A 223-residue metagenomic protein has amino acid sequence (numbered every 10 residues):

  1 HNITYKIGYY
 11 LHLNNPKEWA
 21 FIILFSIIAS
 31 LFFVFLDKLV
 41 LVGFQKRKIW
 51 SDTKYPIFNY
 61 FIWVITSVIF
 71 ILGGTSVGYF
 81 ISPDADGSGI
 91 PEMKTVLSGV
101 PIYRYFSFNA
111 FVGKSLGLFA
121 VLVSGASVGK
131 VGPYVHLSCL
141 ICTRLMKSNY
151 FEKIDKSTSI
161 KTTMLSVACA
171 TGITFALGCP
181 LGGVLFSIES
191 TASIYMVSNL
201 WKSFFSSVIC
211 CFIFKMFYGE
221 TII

Functional and structural regions predicted by a protein language model:
H1-I223: Alpha-helical transmembrane segments and immediately membrane-proximal extracytoplasmic
